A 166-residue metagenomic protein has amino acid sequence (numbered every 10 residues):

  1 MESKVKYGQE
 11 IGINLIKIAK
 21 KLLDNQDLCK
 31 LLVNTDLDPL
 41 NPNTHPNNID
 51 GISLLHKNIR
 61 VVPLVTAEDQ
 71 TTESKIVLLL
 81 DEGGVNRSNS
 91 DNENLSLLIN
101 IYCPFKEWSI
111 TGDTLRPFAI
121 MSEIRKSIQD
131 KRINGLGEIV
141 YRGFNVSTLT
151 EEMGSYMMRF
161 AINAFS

Functional and structural regions predicted by a protein language model:
M1-R87: Small/polar-rich, solvent-exposed N-terminal microdomains that initiate assembly or binding
P42, I49, V65-V77, F105-R125 (+2 more regions): Acidic, Ser/Thr- and Gly-enriched intrinsically disordered low-complexity segments
K75, N94-S96, S155-R159: Extracellular structured ligand-interaction cores
L79-D81, L98-Y102, R159-N163: Residue-level recognition of well-ordered beta-strand positions that form the cores of beta-sheet-rich folds across
N86-N92, L149-M153: Short, solvent-exposed beta-strand/turn "edge" segments of beta-rich domains on protein surfaces
N86-S88, F105-S109, S166: Residue-level signal for secondary-structure boundary sites
N92-W108: Short acidic, glycine/tyrosine-flanked loop/strand segments centered on an H-E-D-like triad
L115-S166: Acidic-leaning, charged glycine-interspersed low-complexity segments
